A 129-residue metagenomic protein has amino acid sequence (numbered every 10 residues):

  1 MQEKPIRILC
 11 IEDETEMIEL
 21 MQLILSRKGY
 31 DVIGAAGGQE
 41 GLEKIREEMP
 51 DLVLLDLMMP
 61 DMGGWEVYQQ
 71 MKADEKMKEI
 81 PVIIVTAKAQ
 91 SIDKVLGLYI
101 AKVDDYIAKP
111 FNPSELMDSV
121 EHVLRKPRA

Functional and structural regions predicted by a protein language model:
E12: Conserved acidic carboxylate
E19-R27: Charged docking surfaces used in two-component/phosphorelay signaling
G29-A36, K44: Short hydrophobic/Thr-rich beta-strand motif most characteristic of the beta2 strand and flanking loop of CheY-like
A36-E40, G63-Q69: Acidic catalytic/metal-coordinating carboxylates
E48-L54: Active-site beta3 strand of CheY-like receiver
M59: Receiver (REC) domain active-site loop signature in two-component systems and cognate sites in sensor histidine kinases
E66, A89-Y106, D118-E121: Alpha4 helix (beta4-alpha4-beta5 surface) of REC/receiver domains from two-component response regulators
